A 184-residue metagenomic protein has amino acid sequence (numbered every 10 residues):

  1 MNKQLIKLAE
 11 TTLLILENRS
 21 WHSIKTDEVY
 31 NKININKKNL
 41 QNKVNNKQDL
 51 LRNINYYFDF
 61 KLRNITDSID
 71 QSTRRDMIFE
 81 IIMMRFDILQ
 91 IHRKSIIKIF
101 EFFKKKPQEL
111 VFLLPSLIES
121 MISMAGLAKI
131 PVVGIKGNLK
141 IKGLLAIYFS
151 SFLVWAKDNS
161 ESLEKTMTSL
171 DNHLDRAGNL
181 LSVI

Functional and structural regions predicted by a protein language model:
K3-T11: N-terminal positioning helix adjacent to the helix-turn-helix/winged-helix DNA-binding module
K7, I15-D49, N53: Helix-turn-helix
D49-F58, F103: Alpha-helical DNA-contacting segments of helix-turn-helix folds
N53, D67-K94, K98, K105: Hydrophobic alpha-helical connector segments
I54-F58, I81, R85, L113-S120 (+2 more regions): Hydrophobic/aromatic residues within well-ordered alpha-helical segments
P107-I130, N138-F149: Amphipathic alpha-helical packing segments from all-alpha helical-bundle domains
G126, K157-I184: C-terminal peripheral helix-coil segments that are non-catalytic and often amphipathic
K136-A156, S169-R176: Hydrophobic alpha-helical segments that form the core of small-molecule binding pockets and/or dimer interfaces
